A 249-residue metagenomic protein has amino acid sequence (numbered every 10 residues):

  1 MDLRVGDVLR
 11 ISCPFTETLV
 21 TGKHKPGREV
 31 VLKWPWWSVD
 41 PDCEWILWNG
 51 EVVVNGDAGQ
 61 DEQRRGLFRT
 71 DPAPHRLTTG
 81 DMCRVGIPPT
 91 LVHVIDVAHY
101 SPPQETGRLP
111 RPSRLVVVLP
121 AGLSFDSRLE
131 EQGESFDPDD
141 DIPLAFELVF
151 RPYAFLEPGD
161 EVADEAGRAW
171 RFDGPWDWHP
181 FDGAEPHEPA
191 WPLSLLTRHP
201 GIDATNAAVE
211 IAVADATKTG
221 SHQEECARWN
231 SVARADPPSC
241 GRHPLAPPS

Functional and structural regions predicted by a protein language model:
M1-D2, E17-H24, W45, R76 (+5 more regions): Short, exposed beta-strand/loop patches in secreted or surface proteins that constitute
M1-E17, P74-H93, L156-A163: Short coil-to-beta transition motif at edge beta-strands of beta-rich domains
M1-Q63: Extended, solvent-exposed polar beta/coil surface segments
I11-C13, K33-W37, V85-I87, V117-L123 (+2 more regions): Short acidic, glycine-rich loop/turn motifs
C13-T18, G59, R64-L67, H75 (+3 more regions): Short, charged beta-turn/beta-strand-edge "cap" motif at the junction between a beta-strand and an adjacent loop
T16-G27, P89-G107, R168-D177: Short beta-strand-centered aromatic/proline hotspots
G27-V30, S38-P41, A163, A169-F172 (+2 more regions): Intrinsically disordered, low-complexity regions enriched in Ser/Pro/Gly/Gln/His and often acidic
W37-R76, L109-E157, F181-S249: Intrinsically disordered, low-complexity, charged/polar segments
